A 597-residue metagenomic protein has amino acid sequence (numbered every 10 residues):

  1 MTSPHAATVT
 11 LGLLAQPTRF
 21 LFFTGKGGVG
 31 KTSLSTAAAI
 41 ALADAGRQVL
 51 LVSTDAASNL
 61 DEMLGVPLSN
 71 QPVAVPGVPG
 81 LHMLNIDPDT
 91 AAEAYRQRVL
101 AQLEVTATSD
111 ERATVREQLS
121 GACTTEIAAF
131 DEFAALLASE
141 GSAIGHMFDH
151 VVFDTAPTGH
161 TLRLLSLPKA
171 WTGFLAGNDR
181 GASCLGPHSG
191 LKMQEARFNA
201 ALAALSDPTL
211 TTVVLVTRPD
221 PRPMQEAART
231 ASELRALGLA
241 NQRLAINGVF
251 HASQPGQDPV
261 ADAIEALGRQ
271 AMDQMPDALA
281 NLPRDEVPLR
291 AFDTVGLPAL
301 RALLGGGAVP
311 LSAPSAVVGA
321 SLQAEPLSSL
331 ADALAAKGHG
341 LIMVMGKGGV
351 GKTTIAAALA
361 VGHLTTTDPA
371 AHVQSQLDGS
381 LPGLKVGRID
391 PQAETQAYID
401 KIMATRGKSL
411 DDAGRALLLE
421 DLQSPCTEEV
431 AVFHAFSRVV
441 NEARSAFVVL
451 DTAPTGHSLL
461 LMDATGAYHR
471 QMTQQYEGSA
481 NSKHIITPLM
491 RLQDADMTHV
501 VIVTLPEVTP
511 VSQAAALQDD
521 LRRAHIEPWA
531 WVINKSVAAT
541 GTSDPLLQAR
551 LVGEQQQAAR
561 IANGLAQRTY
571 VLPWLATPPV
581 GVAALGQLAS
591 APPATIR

Functional and structural regions predicted by a protein language model:
M1-A15, P67, L202-H339, Q493-T498 (+1 more regions): C-terminal lobe/tail of nucleotide-utilizing enzymes
F22-F23, A38-L42, L51-A56, L60 (+12 more regions): Short, structured motif recognition centered on aromatic/hydrophobic residues
F22-T24, G28-I86, T155, L165-K169 (+2 more regions): Walker A/P-loop NTP-binding active-site region of P-loop NTPases, recognizing the glycine-rich GxxxxGKT/S
A41, A45, M63-V66, D89 (+31 more regions): Conserved, well-folded catalytic cores of nucleic-acid-processing and energy-transducing macromolecular machines
A56-N59, P88-A92, P157-H160, P168-K169 (+10 more regions): Conserved nucleotide-binding/hydrolysis micro-motifs of P-loop NTPases
S58-S120, T124, P369-Q423: P-loop NTPase motor core
V73-M83, M147, A280-P283, L381-V386 (+2 more regions): A short helix-to-beta-strand connector/capping loop
E104-R229, K408-E507, Q513-A516: Phosphate/Mg2+-binding loops and adjacent switch elements in nucleotide/diphosphate-handling enzyme cores
